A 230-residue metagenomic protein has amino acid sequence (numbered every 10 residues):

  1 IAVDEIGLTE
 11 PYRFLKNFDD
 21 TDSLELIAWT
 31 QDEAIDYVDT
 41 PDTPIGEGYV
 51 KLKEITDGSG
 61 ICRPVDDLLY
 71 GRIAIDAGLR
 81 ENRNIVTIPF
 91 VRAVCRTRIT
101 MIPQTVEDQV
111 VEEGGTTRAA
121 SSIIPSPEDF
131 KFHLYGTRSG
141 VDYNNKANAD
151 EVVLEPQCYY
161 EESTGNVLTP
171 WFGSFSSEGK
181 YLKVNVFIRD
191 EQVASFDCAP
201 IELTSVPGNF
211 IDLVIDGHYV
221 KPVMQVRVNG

Functional and structural regions predicted by a protein language model:
I1-C95: Short, low-hydrophobicity acidic/polar segments
I1-T40, Q109-N209: Tryptophan-paired
L26, V86, T97, L182-V184 (+1 more regions): Hydrophobic residues positioned within well-ordered beta-strands of beta-sheet architectures
R92, M101-P103, G136: Short, structured patches in soluble enzyme cores that scaffold and shape functional sites
T100-V111: Structural motif
P207-G230: Hydrophobic, glycine-enriched assembly/anchoring segments
